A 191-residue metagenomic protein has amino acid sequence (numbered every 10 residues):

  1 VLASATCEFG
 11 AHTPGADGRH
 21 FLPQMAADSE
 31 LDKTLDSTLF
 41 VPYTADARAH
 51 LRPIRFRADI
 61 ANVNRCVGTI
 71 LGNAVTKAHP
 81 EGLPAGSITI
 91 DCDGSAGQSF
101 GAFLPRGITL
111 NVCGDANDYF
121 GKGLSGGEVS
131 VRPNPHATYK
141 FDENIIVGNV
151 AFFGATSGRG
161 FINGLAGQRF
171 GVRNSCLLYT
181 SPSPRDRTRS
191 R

Functional and structural regions predicted by a protein language model:
V1-E30: Terminal amphipathic helices with adjacent charged low-complexity linkers/tails
D59-E81, I90-D93: N-terminal, Lys/Arg-enriched amphipathic/low-complexity engagement segments that precede the first folded domain
S87-T89, G107-T109, G126-E128, S157-R159 (+1 more regions): Detector for repetitive beta-architecture
D93, F103, N111-D115, K122-G123 (+3 more regions): Feature marks extracellular polysaccharide-active and adherence modules
G94-A96, K140-G148, N163-A166, S181: Active-site-adjacent structural elements in folded domains
Y119-K122, G148-G154, R169-V172: Tandem-repeat/low-complexity and Cys-motif detector
G127-A151, L177: Acidic/polar low-complexity surface segments
Y179-T188: Conserved small/polar residues in nucleotide/adenosyl-binding loops
